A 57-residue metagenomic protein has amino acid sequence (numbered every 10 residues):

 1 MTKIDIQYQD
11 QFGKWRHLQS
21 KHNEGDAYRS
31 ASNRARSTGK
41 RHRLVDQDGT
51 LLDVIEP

Functional and structural regions predicted by a protein language model:
M1-H17, D46: Short aromatic-glycine-(Arg/Gly/Cys) micro-motifs in beta-strand/loop hairpins
H17-L18, L52: Local beta-strand/beta-hairpin segments that build beta-sheet-rich folds
L18, N33-A35: Sterically constrained small-residue positions within well-ordered secondary structures of folded domains
Q19-N23, E56-P57: Solvent-exposed serine/threonine-rich low-complexity stretches and specific carbohydrate-binding patches
H22-A31: Charged, amphipathic alpha-helical segments
A35-P57: Short, mixed-charge low-complexity intrinsically disordered segments
